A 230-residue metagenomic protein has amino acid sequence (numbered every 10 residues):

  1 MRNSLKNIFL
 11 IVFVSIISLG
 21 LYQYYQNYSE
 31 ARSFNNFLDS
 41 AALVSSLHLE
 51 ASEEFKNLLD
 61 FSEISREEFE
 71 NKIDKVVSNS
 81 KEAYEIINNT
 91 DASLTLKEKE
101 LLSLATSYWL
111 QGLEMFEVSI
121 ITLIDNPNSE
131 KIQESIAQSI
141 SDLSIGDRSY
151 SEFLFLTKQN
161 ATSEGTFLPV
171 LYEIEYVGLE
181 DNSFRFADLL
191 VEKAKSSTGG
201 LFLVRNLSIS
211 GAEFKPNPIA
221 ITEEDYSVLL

Functional and structural regions predicted by a protein language model:
M1-F13: N-terminal Sec-pathway targeting helices
V14-D39: Transmembrane signal-anchor/signal-peptide helices with a preference for the extracytoplasmic
Q26-E30, F61, T122: Perimembrane helix-loop junctions in membrane proteins
A31-L38, S45, L179-V191, A212: Intrinsically disordered, low-complexity Ser/Thr/Pro-rich tracts
D39-I121, K131-F153: Alpha-helical segments in soluble extracytoplasmic regions
L123-P127: Solvent-exposed N-terminal domain segments of exported/luminal and surface proteins
I140-F184: Membrane-inserting hydrophobic helices used for pore formation or membrane fusion
F184-V228: Low-complexity, acidic Ser/Thr/Pro/Gly-rich terminal tails and inter-domain linkers that flank the onset of structured
